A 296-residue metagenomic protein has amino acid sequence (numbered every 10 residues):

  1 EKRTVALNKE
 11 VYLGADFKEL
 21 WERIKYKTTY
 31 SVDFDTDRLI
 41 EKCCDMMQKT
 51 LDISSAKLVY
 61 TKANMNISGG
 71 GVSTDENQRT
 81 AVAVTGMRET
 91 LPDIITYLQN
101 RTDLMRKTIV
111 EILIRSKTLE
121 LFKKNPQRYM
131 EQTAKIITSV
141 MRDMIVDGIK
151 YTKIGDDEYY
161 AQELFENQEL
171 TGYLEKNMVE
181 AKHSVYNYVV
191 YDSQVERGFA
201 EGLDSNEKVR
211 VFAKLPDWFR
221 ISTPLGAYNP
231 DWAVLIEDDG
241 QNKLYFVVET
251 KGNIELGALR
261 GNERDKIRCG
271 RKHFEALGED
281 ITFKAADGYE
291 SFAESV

Functional and structural regions predicted by a protein language model:
E1-Y228, L235-V296: Intrinsically disordered, low-complexity, repeat-rich regions that form long N- or C-terminal tails or large
